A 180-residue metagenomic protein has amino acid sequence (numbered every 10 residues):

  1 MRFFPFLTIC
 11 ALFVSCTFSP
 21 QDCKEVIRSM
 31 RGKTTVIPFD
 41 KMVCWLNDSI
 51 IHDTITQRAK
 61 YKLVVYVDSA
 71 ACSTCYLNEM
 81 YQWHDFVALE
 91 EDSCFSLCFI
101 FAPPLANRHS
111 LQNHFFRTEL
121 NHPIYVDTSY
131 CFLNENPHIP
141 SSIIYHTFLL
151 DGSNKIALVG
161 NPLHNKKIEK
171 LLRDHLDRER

Functional and structural regions predicted by a protein language model:
M1-C16: Sec-dependent bacterial lipoprotein signal peptides
T17-T56, L77: N-terminal "domain-start" segment that seeds a small globular fold
D48-S49, D53-T54, S69, S93 (+1 more regions): Coil residues (strongly favoring Ser/Thr
D53-L77, W83: Short active-site neighborhood of thiol/selenol oxidoreductases, capturing the structured segment around
S69-T74, P104-A106, L163-H164: Short acidic, S/G/P-rich loop/turn micro-motifs used as interaction or catalytic elements
Y76-R117, F132-E135: Structural microenvironment flanking redox-active thiols in thiol-disulfide oxidoreductases
Q112-I144: Short, internal strand/loop/helix patches that form the active-site neighborhood or redox-interaction surface
I144, L149-R180: Thiol-/selenol-based redox modules, centered on thioredoxin-like and closely related oxidoreductase domains
